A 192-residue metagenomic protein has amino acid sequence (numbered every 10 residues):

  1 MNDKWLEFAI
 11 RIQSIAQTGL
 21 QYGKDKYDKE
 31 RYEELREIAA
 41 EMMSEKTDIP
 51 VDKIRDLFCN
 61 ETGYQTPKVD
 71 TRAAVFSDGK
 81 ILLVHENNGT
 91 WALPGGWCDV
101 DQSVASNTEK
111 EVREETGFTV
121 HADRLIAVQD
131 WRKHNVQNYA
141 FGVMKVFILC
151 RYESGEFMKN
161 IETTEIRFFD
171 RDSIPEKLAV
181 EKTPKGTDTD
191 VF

Functional and structural regions predicted by a protein language model:
M1-Y32, I161-F192: Nudix hydrolase/Nudix homology domain
K26, G96-W97: Gly/Ser/Thr-rich helix-start
K26-K29, E33-R72: Acidic, metal-coordinating catalytic segment for phosphate/diphosphate chemistry, firing primarily on the Nudix
R55-A92, V120, R124: N-terminal strand-loop-strand
C98-A122, D130-T187: Unchanged
